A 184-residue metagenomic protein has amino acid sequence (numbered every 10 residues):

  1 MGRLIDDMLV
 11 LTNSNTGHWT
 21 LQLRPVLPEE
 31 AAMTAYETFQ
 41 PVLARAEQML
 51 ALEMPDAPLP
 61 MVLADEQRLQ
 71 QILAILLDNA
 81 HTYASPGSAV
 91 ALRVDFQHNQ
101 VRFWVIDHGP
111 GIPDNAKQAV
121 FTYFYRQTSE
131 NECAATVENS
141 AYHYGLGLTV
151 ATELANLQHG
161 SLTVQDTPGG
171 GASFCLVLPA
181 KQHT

Functional and structural regions predicted by a protein language model:
M1-L11: Coiled-coil phosphoacceptor/dimerization helix of two-component systems
T16-L21, M61-A64: Conserved micro-motifs of the catalytic ATP-binding
Q22-E37: A conserved beta-strand-to-alpha-helix junction within the catalytic ATP-binding
V42-E53: Short conserved segments within the C-terminal catalytic ATPase subdomain
G87-N99: Short beta-strand/loop element within the Bergerat-fold HATPase_c
I112-F124, T128-V137: Short conserved segment of the HATPase_c
G160-S161: Conserved glycine-rich
